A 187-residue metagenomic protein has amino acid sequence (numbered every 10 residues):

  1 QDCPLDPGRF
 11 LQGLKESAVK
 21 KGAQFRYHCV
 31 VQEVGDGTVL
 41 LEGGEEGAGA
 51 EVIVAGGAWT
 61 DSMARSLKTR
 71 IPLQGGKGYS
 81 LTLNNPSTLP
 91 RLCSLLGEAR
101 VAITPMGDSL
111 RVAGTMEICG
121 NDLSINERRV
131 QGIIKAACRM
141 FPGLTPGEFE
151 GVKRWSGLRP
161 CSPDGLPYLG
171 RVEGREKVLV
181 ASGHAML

Functional and structural regions predicted by a protein language model:
Q1, P7, G97-E98, C138-L187: C-terminal catalytic lobe of FAD-dependent flavoproteins
Q1-G43, G47-A50: Helical element adjacent to the flavin cofactor pocket in flavoenzyme catalytic cores
Q1-K15, A58-W59, R129-A136, G183: Mid-domain beta-loop-alpha active-site segment that forms a flexible, acidic cofactor/metal-binding surface
V31-V34, V101-T104, L169: A structural signal for short hydrophobic beta-strand segments in well-ordered beta-sheet cores
E42-P90, N126: Central helical "cap/lid" subdomain
A48, C93, R100-A102, Y168: Short, surface-exposed charged micro-motifs
S66, P86-L89, G107-R111, E117-L158 (+1 more regions): Flavin-binding catalytic cores
P72, N121-R128, K177-L187: A conserved FAD-binding loop/helix module that cradles the flavin
